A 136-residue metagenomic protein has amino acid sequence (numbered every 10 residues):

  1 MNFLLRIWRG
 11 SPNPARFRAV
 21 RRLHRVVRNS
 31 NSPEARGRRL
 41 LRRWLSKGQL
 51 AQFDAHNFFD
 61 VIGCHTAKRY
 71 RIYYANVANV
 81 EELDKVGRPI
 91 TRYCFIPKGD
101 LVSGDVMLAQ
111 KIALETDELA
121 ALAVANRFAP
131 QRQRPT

Functional and structural regions predicted by a protein language model:
L5, L41, I90-R92: Intrinsically disordered regions, especially transient/low-confidence alpha-helical propensity segments and coil-helix
L5-S32: Low-complexity, charge- and small-residue-enriched intrinsically disordered regions
F17, L23-H24, H56-F58, Y93 (+2 more regions): Low-complexity, intrinsically disordered short peptide segments enriched in small/polar/basic residues
V26-R71: Amphipathic alpha-helical packing elements
K68-T136: Polybasic, proline/glycine-rich intrinsically disordered low-complexity segments
